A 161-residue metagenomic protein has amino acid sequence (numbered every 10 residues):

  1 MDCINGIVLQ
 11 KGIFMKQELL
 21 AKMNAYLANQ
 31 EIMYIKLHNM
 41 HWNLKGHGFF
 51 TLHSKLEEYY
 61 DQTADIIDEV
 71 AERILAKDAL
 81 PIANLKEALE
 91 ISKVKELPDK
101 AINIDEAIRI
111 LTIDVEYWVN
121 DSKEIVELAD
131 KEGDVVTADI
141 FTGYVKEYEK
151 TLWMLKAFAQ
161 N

Functional and structural regions predicted by a protein language model:
L9-G12, L44, F49, D61 (+5 more regions): Long, contiguous binding/interaction regions
G12-Y26, I104: Disorder-to-helix initiation segments
F14-E18, M33-Y59, D121, I125-V136: Helix-loop segments that flank and shape redox-cofactor active sites
M23, L27, H53-Y60, A64 (+4 more regions): Amphipathic, non-transmembrane alpha-helical scaffold segments
L27, Y34-L37, H41, Y60 (+5 more regions): A structural signal for well-ordered alpha-helices, especially hydrophobic packing surfaces of coiled-coils
T51-E87: Conserved alpha-helical segments that form or flank metal/cofactor-binding pockets of metalloenzymes
D68, E72, L89-G143: Acidic/histidine-rich alpha-helical segments that form the ligand environment of transition-metal centers
